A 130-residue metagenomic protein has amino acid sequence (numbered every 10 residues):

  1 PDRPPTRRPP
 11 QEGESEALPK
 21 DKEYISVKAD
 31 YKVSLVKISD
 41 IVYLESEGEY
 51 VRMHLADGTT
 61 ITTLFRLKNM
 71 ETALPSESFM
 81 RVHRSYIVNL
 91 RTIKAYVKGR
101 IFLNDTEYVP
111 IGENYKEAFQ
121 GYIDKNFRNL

Functional and structural regions predicted by a protein language model:
P1-N104, Y108-P110: Conserved binding/recognition cores within well-folded domains
F119: Basic, Lys/Arg-enriched C-terminal extension of HTH/homeodomain DNA-binding domains
Y122-L130: Short, charged, intrinsically disordered terminal tails
